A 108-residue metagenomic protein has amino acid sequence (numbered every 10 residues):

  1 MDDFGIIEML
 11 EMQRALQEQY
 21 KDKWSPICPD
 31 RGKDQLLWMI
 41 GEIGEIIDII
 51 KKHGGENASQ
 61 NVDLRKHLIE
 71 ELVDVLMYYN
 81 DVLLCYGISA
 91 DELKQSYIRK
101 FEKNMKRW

Functional and structural regions predicted by a protein language model:
M1-W108: Flexible "arm" and connector segments at domain edges
